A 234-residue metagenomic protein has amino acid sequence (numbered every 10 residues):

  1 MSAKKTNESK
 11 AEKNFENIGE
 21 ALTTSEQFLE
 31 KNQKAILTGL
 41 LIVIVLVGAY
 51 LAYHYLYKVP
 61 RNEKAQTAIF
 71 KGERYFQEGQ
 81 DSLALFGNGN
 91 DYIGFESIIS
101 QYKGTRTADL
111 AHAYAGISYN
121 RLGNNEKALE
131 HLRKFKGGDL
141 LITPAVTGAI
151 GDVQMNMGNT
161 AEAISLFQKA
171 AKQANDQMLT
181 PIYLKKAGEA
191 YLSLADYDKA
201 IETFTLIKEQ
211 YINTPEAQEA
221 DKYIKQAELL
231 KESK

Functional and structural regions predicted by a protein language model:
S2-I42: N-terminal positive-inside, membrane-proximal cytosolic segments immediately preceding the first
V59, I99-A108, L122, K136-P144 (+2 more regions): Short solvent-exposed coil/turn linkers within tandem alpha-helical repeat scaffolds
D81-S82, N88, N125, T160 (+1 more regions): TPR-repeat structural position
